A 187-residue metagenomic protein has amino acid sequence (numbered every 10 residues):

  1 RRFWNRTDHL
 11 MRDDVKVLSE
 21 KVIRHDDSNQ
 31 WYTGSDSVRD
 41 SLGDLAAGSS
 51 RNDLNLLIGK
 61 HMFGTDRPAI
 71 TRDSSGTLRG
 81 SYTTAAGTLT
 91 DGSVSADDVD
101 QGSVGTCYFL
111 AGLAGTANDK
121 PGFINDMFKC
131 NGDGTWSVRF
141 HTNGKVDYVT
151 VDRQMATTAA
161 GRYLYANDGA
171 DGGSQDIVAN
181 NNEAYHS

Functional and structural regions predicted by a protein language model:
R2-S187: Structured alpha-helical subdomains that flank or immediately precede key functional sites
